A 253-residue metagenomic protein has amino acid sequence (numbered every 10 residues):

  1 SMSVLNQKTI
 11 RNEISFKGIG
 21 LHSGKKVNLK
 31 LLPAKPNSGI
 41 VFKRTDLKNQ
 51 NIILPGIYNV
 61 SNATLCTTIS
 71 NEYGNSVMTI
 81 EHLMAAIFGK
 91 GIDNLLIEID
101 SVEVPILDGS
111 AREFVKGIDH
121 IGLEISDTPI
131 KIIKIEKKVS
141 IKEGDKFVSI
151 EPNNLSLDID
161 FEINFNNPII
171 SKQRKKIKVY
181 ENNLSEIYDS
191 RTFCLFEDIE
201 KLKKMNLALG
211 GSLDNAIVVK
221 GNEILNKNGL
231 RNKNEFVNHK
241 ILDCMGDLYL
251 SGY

Functional and structural regions predicted by a protein language model:
M2-N94, E98-Y253: C-terminal regulatory domains involved in ligand/effector binding and gene-expression control
